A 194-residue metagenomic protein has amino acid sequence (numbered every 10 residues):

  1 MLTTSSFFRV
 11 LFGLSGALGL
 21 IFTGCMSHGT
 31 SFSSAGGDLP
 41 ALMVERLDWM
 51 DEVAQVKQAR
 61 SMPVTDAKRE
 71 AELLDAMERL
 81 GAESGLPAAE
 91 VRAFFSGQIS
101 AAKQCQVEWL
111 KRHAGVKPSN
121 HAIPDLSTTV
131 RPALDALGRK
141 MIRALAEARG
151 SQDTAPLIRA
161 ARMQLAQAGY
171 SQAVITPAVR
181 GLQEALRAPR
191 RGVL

Functional and structural regions predicted by a protein language model:
L2-S15: Bacterial N-terminal signal peptides that target proteins for export
T30-T65: Immediate post-signal-peptide N-terminus of mature secreted/exported proteins
A35-L39, W49, R69, L73 (+5 more regions): Stable alpha-helical elements in mature extracytoplasmic
A54-L86: N-terminal, post-signal-peptide region of Sec/Tat-exported proteins
E83-N120, P124: Mid-length scaffold segments of soluble, non-membrane domains
A114-Q152: Extended amphipathic alpha-helical interaction segments
E147-L194: Glycine-rich, aromatic-bearing surface loops/beta-hairpins
